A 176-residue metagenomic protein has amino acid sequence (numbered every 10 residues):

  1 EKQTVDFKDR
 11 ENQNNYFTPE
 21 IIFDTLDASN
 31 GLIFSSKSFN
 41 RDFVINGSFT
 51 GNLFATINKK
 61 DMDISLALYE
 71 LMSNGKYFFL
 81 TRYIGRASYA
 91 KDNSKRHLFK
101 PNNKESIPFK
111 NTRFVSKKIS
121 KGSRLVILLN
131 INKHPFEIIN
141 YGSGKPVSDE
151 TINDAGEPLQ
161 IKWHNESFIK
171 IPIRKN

Functional and structural regions predicted by a protein language model:
E1-N176: C-terminal, loop-rich substrate-recognition/catalytic regions characterized by aromatic stacking residues
